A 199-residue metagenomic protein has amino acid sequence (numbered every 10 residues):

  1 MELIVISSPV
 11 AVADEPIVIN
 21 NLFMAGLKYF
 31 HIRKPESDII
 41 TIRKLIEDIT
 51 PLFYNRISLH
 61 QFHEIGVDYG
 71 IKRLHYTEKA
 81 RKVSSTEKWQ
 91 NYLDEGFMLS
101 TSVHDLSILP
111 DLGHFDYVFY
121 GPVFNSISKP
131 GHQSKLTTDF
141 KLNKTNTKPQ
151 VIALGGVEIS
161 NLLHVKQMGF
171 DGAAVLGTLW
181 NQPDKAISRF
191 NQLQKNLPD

Functional and structural regions predicted by a protein language model:
M1-K82, L93-Y117, N146-V151, V157-M168 (+1 more regions): Conserved N-terminal beta1-alpha1 strand-loop-helix module at the mouth
K44-E47, H132-K141: Charged helix-capping and loop-helix junction motifs
R81-S85, S126: A short, polar/charged loop-to-alpha-helix boundary motif
Q90: Extended substrate/RNA-proximal surfaces in nucleic-acid metabolism proteins
G121: Flexible, gly/ser-rich surface segments that form the specificity/activation loops bordering the active-site cleft
F124-P130: A short acidic, helix-capping loop that chelates divalent metal ions and anchors anionic groups
D171-V175: Acidic, Mg2+-coordinating phosphoryl-transfer loop and its flanking beta/alpha structural elements, shared across
